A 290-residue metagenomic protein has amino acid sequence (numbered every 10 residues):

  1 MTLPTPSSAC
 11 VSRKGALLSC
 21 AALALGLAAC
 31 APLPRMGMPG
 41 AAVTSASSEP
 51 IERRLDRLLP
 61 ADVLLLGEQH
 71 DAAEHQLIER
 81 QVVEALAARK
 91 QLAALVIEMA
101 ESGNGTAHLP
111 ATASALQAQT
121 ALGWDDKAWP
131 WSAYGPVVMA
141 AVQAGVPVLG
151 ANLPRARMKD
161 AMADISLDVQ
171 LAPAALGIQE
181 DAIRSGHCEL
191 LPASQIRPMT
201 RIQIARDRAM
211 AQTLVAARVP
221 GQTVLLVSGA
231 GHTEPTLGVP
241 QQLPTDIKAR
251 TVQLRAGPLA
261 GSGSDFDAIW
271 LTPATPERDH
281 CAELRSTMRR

Functional and structural regions predicted by a protein language model:
L3-S19: Bacterial N-terminal signal peptides that target proteins for export
S19-A28: Bacterial N-terminal signal peptides
C30-A61: N- or domain-start disorder-to-order transition segments that initiate the globular core
I51-A88: Zymogen propeptides
A72-Q76, Q81-V82, L92-A94, S102-A111: Membrane-embedded segments
A94-A100, T251-R255: Short internal beta-strands
T106-V219: A substrate-binding/cap region within the structured catalytic cores of diverse enzymes
A209, V215-R218, H232-R290: C-terminal regions of proteins
